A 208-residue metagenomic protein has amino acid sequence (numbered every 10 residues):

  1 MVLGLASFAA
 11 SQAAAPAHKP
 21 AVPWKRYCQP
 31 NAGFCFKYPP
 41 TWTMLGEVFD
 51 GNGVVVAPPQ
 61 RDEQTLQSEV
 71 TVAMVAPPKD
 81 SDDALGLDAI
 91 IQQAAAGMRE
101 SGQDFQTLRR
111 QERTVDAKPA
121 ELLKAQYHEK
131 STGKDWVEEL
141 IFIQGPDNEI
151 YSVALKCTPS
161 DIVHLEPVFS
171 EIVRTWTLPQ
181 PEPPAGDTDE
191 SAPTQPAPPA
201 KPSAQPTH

Functional and structural regions predicted by a protein language model:
M1-S7: Bacterial N-terminal signal peptides
A9-A21, Q64-D83, E182-H208: Compositionally biased, proline/threonine/alanine/serine-rich low-complexity intrinsically disordered stretches
H18-G51: N-terminal "mature-domain start" segment
F34, W42, D147-H208: Surface-exposed amphipathic alpha-helical segments
Y38, G86-A94, L165-I172: Stable alpha-helical elements in mature extracytoplasmic
M44-S152, C157, H208: Conserved polar/disulfide-associated segments of primarily extracytoplasmic proteins
